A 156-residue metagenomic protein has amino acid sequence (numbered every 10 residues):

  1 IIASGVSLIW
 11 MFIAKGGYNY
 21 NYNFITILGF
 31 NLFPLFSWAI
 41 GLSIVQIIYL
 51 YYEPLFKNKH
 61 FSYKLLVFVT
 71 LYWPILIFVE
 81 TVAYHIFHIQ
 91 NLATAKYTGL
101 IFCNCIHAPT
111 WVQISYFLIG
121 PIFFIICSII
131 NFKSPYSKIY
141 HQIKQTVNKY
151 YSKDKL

Functional and structural regions predicted by a protein language model:
I1-L156: Aromatic-rich, lipid-facing transmembrane alpha helices and their immediate juxtamembrane interface loops in integral
